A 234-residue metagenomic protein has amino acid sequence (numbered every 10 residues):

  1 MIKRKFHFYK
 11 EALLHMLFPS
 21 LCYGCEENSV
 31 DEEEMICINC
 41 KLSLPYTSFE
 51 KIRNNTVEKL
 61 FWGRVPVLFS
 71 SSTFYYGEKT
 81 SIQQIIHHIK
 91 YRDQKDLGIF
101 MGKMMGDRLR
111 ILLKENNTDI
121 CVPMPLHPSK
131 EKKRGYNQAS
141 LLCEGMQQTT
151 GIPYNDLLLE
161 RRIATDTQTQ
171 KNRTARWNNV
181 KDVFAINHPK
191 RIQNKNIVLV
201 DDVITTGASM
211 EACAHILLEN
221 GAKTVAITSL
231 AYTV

Functional and structural regions predicted by a protein language model:
M1-V200, T205-V234: Glycine-rich phosphate/pyrophosphate-handling loop used in enzymes and phosphotransfer proteins
